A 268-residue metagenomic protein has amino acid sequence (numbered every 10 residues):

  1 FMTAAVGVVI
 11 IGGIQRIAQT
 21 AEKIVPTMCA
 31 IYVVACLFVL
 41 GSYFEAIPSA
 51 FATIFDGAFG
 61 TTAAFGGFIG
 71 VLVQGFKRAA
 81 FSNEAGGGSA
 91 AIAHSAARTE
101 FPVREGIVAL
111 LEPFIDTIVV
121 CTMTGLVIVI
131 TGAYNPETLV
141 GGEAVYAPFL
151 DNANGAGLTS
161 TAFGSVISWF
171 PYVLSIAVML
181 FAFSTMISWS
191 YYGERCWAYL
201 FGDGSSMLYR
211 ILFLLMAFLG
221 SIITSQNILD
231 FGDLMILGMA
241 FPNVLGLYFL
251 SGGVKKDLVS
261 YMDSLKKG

Functional and structural regions predicted by a protein language model:
F1, T62-A80, V119, V127 (+2 more regions): Select transmembrane alpha-helical segments in multipass membrane proteins
F1-G12, I31, Y172-M179, S205-I223: Transmembrane alpha-helical segments of multi-pass small-molecule transport proteins
F1-Y43, A50-F55, W197, L229-K255 (+1 more regions): Membrane-interface loop-to-helix entry segments
M2-T3, G7-I11, F38-S49, D56-V108 (+1 more regions): Hydrophobic, membrane-embedded alpha-helices of multi-pass small-molecule transporters
R16-P26, I130-Y209, S225-P242: Transmembrane helix-loop boundary segments of multi-pass membrane transporters
C36-T53, A64-G66, A96-A97, L111 (+1 more regions): Extracellular/periplasmic helix-exit of transmembrane alpha-helices
G88-A97, I128, Y191, R195 (+2 more regions): Re-entrant/interfacial helical elements at transmembrane boundaries that shape and gate the permeation pathway
T99-I115, D203-I211: Membrane-interface alpha-helices at helix entry/exit sites of multi-pass transporters
